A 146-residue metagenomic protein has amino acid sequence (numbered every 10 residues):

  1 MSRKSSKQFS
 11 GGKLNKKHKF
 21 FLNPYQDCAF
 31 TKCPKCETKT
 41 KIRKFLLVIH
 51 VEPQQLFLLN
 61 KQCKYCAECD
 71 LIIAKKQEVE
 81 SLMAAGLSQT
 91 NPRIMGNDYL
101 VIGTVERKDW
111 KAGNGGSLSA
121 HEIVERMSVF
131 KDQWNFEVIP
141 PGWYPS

Functional and structural regions predicted by a protein language model:
M1-F9: A boundary/linker detector
Q8-L22, K44-Q55: Short Cys/His-rich Zn2+-coordinating modules
Y25-F30, F45, L59-Y65: Short metal-coordination and nucleic-acid-contact micro-motifs, chiefly zinc-binding Cys/His arrays
C33-E37, C66-C69: Short cysteine-rich clusters marking metal-coordination/redox-active sites
K39-R43, K75-K76: Short, non-ligating residues that shape and space the ligands of small metal-coordination modules and catalytic
L47-F57, S81-P92: Short cysteine/histidine-rich metal-coordination sites, predominantly Zn2+-binding motifs
L59-A85: Short metal-binding segments enriched for Cys and/or His
G86-S146: Long, contiguous alpha-helical scaffold regions
